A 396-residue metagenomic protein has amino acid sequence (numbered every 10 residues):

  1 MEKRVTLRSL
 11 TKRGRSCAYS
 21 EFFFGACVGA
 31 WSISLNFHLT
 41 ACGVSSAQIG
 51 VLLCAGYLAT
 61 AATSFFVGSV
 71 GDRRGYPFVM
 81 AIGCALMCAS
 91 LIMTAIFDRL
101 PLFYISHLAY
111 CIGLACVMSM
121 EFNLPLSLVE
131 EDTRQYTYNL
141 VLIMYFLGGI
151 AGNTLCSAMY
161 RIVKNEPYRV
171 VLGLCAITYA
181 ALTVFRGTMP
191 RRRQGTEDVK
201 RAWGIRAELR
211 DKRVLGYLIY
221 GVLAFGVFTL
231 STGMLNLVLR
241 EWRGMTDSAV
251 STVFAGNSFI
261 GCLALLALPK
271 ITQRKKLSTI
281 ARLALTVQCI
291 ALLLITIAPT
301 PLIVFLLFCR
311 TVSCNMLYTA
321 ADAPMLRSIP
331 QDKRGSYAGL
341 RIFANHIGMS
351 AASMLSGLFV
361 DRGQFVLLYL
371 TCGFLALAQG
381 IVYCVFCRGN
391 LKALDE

Functional and structural regions predicted by a protein language model:
M1-T11, R191-I219: Juxtamembrane intracellular "pre-TM" segments in multi-pass secondary transporters
L7-L58, L215-Y220, A224-T246, V250-V253: Helix-loop boundary and gating motifs at the non-cytosolic
A62-D98: Conserved MFS/SLC helix-loop-helix module at the cytosolic interface between two early adjacent transmembrane helices
T63-G75, Y160, A264-K276, V360-D361: Helix-to-loop junctions at the C-terminal end of transmembrane segments in multipass secondary transporters
F78-I92, T279-L293, G373: Structural signature of the two symmetry-related core transmembrane helices
L108-I143: Cytoplasmic helix-loop-helix junction between adjacent transmembrane helices in 12-TM secondary transporters
Y138-T154, A344-A352: Glycine-rich segments within core transmembrane alpha-helices of 12-TM secondary carriers
A176-G195, V382-C387: C-terminal membrane-cytosol helix-exit motif in multi-pass small-molecule transporters
